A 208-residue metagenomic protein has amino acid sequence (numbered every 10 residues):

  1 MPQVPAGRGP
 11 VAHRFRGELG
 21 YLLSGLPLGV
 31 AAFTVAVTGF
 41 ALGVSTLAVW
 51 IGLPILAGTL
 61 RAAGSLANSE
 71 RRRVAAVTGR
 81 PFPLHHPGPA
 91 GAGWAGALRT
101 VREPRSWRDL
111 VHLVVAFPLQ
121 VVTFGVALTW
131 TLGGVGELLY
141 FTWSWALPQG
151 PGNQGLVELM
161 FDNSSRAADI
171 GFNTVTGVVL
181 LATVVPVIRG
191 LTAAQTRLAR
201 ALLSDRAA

Functional and structural regions predicted by a protein language model:
M1-R8, L159-I170, G177-A208: Cytosolic/matrix-facing juxtamembrane and C-terminal tails of multi-pass cellular membrane proteins
F15-F40, R73, A97-T131, E137-T142 (+1 more regions): Short, structured motif recognition centered on aromatic/hydrophobic residues
S24, L28, I51, V115 (+3 more regions): Hydrophobic faces of alpha-helical transmembrane segments in multi-pass integral membrane proteins
V37-P54, G136-N173: Membrane interfacial helix motifs at helix-loop boundaries and amphipathic/re-entrant anchors
V44-G79, L181-P186: Hydrophobic alpha-helical membrane-embedded segments
S65, S69-R72, A76, F141 (+2 more regions): Membrane-spanning helices that line or support transport/gating and their immediate boundary helices in channels
A76-L84, L202-A208: Membrane-cytosol interface motif
F82-V115, N153-S164: Short membrane-interface loop/juxtamembrane segments of multi-pass integral membrane proteins
